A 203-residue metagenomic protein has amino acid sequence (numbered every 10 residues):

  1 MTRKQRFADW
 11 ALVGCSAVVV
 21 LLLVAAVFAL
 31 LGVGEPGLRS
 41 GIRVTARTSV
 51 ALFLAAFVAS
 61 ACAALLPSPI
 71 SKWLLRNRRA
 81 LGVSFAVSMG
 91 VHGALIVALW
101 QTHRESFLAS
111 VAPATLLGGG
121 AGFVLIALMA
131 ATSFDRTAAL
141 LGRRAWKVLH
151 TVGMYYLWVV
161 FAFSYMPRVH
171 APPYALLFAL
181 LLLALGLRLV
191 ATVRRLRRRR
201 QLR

Functional and structural regions predicted by a protein language model:
M1-R203: Membrane-embedded alpha-helical bundles that constitute the cytochrome b-like, heme-associated redox core of multi-pass
